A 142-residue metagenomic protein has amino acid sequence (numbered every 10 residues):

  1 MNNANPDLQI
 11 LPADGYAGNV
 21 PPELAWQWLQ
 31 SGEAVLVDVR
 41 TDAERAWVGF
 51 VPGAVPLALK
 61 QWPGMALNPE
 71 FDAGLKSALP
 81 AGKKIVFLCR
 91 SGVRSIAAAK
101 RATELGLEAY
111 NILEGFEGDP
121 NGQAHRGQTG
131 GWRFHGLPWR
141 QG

Functional and structural regions predicted by a protein language model:
M1-A34, D42-K84, S95-G142: Rhodanese-like catalytic fold shared by cysteine-dependent sulfurtransferases and DSP/PTP-type phosphatases
D38, G92: Conserved G/P- and acidic residue-centered "switch" motifs that form tight phosphate/ATP-binding loops in soluble
F87-L88: Short, surface-exposed ligand- or partner-binding patches at beta-edge/loop junctions that are enriched in aromatics
